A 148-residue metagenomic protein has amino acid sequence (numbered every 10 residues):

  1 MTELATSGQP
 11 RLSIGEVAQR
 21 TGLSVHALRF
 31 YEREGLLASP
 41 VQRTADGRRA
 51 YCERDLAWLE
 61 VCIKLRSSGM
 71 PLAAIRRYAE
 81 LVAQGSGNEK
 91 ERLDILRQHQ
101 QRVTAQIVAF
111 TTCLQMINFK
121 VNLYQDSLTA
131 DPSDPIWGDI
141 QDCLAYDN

Functional and structural regions predicted by a protein language model:
T2-Q19, S39, A50-N148: Arg/Lys-rich, alpha-helical DNA-contact motif
A27: Residues in the helix-turn-helix
Y31: A conserved amphipathic helix/loop scaffold that creates a polar/acidic microenvironment used either to coordinate
G35: Glycine-centered, phosphate/nucleic-acid-interacting loop/turn motifs that mediate DNA/RNA or nucleotide
A38-D46: Beta-hairpin "wing" of winged helix-turn-helix
